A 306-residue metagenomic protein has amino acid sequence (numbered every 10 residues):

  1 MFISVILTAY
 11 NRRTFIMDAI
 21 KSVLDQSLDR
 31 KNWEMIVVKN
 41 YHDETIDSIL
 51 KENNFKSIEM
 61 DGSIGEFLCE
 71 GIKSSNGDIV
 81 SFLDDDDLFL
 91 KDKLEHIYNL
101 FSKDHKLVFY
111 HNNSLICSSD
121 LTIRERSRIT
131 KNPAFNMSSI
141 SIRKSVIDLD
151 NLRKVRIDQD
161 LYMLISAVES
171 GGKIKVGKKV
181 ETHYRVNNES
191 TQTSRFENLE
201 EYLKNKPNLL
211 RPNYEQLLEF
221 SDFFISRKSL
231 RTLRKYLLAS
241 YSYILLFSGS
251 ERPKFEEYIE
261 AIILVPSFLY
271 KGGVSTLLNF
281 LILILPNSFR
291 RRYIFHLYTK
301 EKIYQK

Functional and structural regions predicted by a protein language model:
M1-S22: N-proximal low-complexity "stem/linker" segments adjacent to membrane-targeting elements
K21-N32: Short, acidic, metal-binding catalytic loop of nucleotide-sugar glycosyltransferases
K31-Y41, E59-M60: Short beta-strand/loop segment that forms part of the nucleotide-sugar
V37-D47, D84: A conserved acidic beta->alpha catalytic loop
D61-C69, L90, L94-I147, F196: Flexible acidic/His/Gly-enriched loops in nucleotide-sugar-dependent glycosyltransferase catalytic domains
V80: Short aromatic/hydrophobic "clamp" motif used to bind/position activated sugar donors
E125-E201: Conserved nucleotide-sugar donor-binding catalytic segment
Y162, V180-K306: C-terminal subregions of glycosyltransferases and related glycan-biosynthesis enzymes
